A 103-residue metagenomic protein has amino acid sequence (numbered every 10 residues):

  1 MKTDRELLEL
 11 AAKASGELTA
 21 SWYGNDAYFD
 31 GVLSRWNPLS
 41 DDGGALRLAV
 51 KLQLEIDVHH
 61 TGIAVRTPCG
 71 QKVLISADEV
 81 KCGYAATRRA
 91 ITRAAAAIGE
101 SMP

Functional and structural regions predicted by a protein language model:
M1-P103: Glycine-rich anion-binding surface patch
